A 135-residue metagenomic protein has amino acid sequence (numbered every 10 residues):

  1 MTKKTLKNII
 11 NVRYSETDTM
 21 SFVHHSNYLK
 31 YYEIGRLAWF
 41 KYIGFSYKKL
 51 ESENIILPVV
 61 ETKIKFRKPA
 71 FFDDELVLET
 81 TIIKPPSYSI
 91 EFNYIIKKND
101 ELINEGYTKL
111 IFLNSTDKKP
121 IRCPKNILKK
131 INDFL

Functional and structural regions predicted by a protein language model:
T2, K97-L102: A short, structured loop/turn motif at beta-sheet edges
T2-V59, S115-L135: Hot-dog-fold acyl-thioester-processing enzymes
L6, P58, L76, I90 (+1 more regions): Hydrophobic core residues within well-ordered beta-strands of beta-rich domains
I9-R13, K65, K109: Generic structural detector for well-ordered beta-strands
Y14, N93-I95, L110: Generic short beta-strand
K63-K98: Hydrophobic beta-sheet segments that form the core/acyl-binding groove of ACP/CoA-dependent acyl-chain-processing
L102-N104, P120: Residue-level detector of beta-propeller blades
G106-T108, P124: Short hydrophobic alpha-helix segments
